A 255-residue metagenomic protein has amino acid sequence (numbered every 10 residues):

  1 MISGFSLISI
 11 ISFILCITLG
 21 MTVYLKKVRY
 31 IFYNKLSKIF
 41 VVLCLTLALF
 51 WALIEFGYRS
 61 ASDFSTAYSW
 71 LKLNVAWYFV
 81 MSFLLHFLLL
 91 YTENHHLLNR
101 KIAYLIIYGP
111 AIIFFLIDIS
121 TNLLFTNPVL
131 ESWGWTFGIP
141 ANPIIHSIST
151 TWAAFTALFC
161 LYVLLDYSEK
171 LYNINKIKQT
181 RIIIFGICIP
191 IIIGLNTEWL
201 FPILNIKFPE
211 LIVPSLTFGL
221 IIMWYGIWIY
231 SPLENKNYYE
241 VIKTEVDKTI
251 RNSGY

Functional and structural regions predicted by a protein language model:
I2, S6, I54, S168 (+1 more regions): Interfacial "cap-and-anchor" motif at the non-cytosolic start of specific transmembrane alpha-helices
I2-C16, I31-N122, P143-L158, I206-I221: Individual alpha-helical transmembrane segments in multi-pass integral membrane proteins
G20-V23, A52, F56, F87 (+5 more regions): Hydrophobic membrane-targeting alpha-helices
T22-Y33, Y91-K101, Y162-T180, Y230-E240: Juxtamembrane membrane-water interface segments of multi-pass membrane proteins, especially cytoplasmic-side
K26-R29, G57-S62, N173, L200-F201: Short, flexible helix-adjacent loops and helix caps
T121-G134, I203: Membrane-interfacial helix-loop-helix modules of multi-pass inner-membrane proteins that assemble, modify, or transport
V129-H146: Juxtamembrane membrane-water interface segments that cap and precede transmembrane helices
K243-Y255: Membrane-cytosol interface motif
